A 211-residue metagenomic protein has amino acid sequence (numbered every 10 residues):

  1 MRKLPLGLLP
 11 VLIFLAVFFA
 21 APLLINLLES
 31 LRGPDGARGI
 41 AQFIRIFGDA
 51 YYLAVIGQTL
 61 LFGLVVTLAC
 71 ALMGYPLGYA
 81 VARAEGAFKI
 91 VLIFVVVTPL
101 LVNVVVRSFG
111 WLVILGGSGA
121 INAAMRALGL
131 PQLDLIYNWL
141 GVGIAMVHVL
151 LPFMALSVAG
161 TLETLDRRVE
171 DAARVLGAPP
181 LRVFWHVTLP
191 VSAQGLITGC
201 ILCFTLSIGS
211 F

Functional and structural regions predicted by a protein language model:
R2-P34, A50-E163, V187-F211: Membrane-water interface segments at the C-terminal ends of transmembrane alpha-helices in multi-pass inner-membrane
R38-F47: A short amphipathic helical element positioned immediately N-terminal to and/or at the very start of a transmembrane
P131, A178-P180: Short coil/turn motifs that cap or connect alpha-helices
L165-V169: Short glycine/proline-centered loop/turn elements that form peptide/ligand docking sites
A173: The alpha-helix within a helix-turn-helix
L176-G177, P190: Glycine/proline-centered hinge or cleavage motifs at structural transition points of membrane proteins
V183-F184: Conserved acidic donor-binding loop of glycosyltransferase catalytic domains
